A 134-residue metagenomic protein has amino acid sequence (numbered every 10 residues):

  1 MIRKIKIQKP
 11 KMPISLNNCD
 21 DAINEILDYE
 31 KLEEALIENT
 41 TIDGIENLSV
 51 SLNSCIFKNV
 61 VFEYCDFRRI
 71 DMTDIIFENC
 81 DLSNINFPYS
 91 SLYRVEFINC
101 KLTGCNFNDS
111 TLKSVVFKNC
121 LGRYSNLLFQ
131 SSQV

Functional and structural regions predicted by a protein language model:
I2-V134: Tandem repeat scaffolds
